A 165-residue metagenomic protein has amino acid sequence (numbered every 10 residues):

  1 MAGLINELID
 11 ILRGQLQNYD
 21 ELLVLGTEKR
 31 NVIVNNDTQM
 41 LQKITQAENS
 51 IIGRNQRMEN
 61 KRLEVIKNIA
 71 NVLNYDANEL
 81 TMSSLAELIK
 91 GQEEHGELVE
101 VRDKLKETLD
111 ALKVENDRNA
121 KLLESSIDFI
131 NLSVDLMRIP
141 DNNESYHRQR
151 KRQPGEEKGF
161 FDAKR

Functional and structural regions predicted by a protein language model:
M1-S84: Extended, charge-rich alpha-helical scaffolding segments
L80-R165: Short terminal interaction segments
